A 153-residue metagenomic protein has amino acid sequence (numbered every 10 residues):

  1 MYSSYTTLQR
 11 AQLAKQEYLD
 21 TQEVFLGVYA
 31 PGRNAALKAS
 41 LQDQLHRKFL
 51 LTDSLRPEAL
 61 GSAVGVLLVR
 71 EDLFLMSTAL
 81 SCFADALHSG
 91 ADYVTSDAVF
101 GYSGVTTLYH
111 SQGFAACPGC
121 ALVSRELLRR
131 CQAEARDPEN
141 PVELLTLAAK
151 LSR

Functional and structural regions predicted by a protein language model:
M1-L51: N-proximal low-complexity "stem/linker" segments adjacent to membrane-targeting elements
Q22-V24, V94-A98, L151-R153: Short, intrinsically disordered, charge-balanced linker/junction segments flanking boundaries in proteins
A36, S40, T78-D85, T146-K150: Alpha-helical elements of Rossmann-like donor-binding domains used by nucleotide-donor carbohydrate transfer enzymes
L50-A59: Short acidic low-complexity segments
S62-F74: Short beta-strand-to-loop acidic/aromatic patch adjacent to the donor-nucleotide binding site
T78-T106: Conserved donor NDP-sugar-binding/catalytic core segment of glycosyltransferases
V94, Y102-V123, L127: A recurrent flexible, glycine/aromatic-enriched loop bordering the glycosyltransferase active site that acts as
L127, D137-R153: A short, conserved alpha-helix in the catalytic core of glycosyltransferases
